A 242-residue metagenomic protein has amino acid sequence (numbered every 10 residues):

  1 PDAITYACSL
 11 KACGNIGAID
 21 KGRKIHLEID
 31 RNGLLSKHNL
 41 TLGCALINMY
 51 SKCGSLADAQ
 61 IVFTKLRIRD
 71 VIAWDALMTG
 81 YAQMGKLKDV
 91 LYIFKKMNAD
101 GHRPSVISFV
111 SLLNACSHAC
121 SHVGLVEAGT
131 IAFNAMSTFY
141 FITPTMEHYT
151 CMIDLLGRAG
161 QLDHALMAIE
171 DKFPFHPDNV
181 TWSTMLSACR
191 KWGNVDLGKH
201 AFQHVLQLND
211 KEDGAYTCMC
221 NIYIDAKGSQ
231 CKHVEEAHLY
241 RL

Functional and structural regions predicted by a protein language model:
P1-L242: Terminal (and in a subset, N-terminal) low-complexity or junction segments at the ends of helical repeat RNA-binding
